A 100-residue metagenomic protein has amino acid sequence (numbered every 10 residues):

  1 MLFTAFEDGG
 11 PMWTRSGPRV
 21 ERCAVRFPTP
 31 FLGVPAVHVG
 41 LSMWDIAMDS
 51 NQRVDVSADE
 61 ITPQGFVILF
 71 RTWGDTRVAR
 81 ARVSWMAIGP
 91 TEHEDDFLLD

Functional and structural regions predicted by a protein language model:
M1-D100: Extracellular attachment/recognition segments
